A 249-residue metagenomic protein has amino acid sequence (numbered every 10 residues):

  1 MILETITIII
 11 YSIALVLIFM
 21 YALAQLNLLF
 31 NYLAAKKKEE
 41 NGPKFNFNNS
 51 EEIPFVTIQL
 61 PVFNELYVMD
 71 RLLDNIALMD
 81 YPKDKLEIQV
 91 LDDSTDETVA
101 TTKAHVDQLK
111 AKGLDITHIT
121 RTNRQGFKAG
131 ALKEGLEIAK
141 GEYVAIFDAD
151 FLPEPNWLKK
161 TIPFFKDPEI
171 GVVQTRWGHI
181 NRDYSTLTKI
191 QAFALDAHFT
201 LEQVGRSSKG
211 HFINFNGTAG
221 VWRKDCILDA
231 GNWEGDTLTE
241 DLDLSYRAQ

Functional and structural regions predicted by a protein language model:
M1-E52, Q203: N-terminal membrane-anchoring/stem segments of glycan-assembly enzymes
L28-K85: N-terminal signal-anchor transmembrane helix
L60-V62, D92, F147: Short beta-strand/turn micro-motifs composed of small residues that flank or help shape donor/cofactor-binding pockets
L66, D96-E97, G126, F151-P153 (+2 more regions): A short, conserved beta-strand element in the Rossmann-like catalytic core that flanks the donor/metal-binding loop
D74-T120, R124: Acidic donor-binding segment of Leloir-type glycosyltransferases
S94, D148-L152, D236: The conserved acidic donor/metal-binding loop of glycosyltransferases
V106-Y143, P155-L238, Q249: Long helical/loop segments within the catalytic core of UDP-sugar-dependent glycosyltransferases, especially the large
L238-L244: Acidic donor-binding loop at a coil-to-helix junction in glycosyltransferase catalytic cores that engages
